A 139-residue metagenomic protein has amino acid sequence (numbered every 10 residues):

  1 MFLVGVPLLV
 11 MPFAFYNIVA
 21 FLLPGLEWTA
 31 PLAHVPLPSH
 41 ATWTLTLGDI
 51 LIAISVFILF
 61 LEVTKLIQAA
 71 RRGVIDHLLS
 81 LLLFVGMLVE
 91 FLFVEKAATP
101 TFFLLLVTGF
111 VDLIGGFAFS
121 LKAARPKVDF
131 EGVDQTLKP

Functional and structural regions predicted by a protein language model:
L3-V10, R71-L81: Cytoplasmic-side transmembrane-helix entry/capping segments in multi-pass membrane proteins
L8-L45: Membrane-helix boundary elements
W43-S55, D76-L78: Structural signature of hydrophobic alpha-helical transmembrane segments
I58-L59, L82-E90: Hydrophobic, membrane-inserted alpha-helices
L59-A70: C-terminal ends of transmembrane helices
L88-L104: Membrane-helix boundary connector in multi-pass membrane proteins
V107-G116: Alpha-helical transmembrane segments and their membrane-interface exit regions
A118-P139: Terminal transmembrane helical module of multi-pass membrane proteins
